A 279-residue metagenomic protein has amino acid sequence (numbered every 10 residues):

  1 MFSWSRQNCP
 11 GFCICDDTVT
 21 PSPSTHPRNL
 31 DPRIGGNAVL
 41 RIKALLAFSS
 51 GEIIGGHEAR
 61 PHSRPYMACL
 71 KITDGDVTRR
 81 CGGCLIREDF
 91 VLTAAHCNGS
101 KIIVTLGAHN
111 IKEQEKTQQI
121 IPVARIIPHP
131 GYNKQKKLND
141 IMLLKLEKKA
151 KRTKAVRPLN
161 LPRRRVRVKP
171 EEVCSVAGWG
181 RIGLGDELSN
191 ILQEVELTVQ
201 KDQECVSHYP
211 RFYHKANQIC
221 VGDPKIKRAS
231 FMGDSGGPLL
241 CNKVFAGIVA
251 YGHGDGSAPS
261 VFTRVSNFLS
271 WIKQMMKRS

Functional and structural regions predicted by a protein language model:
M1-L92, I102-A108, Q114: Protease-domain processing segments flanking chymotrypsin-fold serine proteases, especially trypsin-like
G51, M67-D76, E172-S279: Extracellular trypsin-like serine protease catalytic domains
E52, L70-T73, E88-K134, E196 (+2 more regions): Conserved H-D interstitial segment of serine endopeptidase catalytic domains
A59-S63, L85, N98, K134-K137 (+4 more regions): Extracellular/periplasmic catalytic domains that process cell-envelope and extracellular macromolecules
S63-P65, G99-K101, Q118, N139-I141 (+2 more regions): Extracytoplasmic
G75, F90-V91, C97-N98, H109-I111 (+8 more regions): Conserved beta-strand elements of beta-rich interaction domains across eukaryotes, especially beta-propellers
E115, H129-N133, K149-S189, V195: Active-site substrate-binding loop(s) of clan PA
M142-K148: Conserved beta strand-loop-helix elements of the APE1-like EEP
